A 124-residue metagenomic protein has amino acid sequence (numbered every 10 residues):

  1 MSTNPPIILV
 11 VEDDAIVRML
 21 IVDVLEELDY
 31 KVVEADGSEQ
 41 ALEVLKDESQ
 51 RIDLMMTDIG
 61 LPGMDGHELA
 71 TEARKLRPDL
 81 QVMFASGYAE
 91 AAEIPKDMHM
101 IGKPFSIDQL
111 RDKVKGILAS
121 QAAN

Functional and structural regions predicted by a protein language model:
L9, V22, E34-L54: Acidic, metal-coordinating helix/loop segments flanking the phosphotransfer/catalytic sites of two-component signaling
E12: Conserved acidic carboxylate
R18, P62: The feature encodes the CheY-like receiver
M19-E27: Charged docking surfaces used in two-component/phosphorelay signaling
G37-Q40, D65-L69: Acidic catalytic/metal-coordinating carboxylates
D58: Active-site residues of response regulator receiver
F105-L118, A122: C-terminal output helix
